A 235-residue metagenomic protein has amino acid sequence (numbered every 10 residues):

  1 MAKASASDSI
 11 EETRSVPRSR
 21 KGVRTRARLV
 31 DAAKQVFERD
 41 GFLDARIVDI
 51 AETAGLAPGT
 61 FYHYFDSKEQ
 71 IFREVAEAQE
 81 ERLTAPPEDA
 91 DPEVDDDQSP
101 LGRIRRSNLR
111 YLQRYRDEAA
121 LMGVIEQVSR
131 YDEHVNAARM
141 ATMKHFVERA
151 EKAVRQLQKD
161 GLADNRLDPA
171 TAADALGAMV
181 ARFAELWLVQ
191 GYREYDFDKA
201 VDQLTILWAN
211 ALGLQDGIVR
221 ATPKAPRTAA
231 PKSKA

Functional and structural regions predicted by a protein language model:
M1-R18, D31-Q35, D44-R46, A54 (+2 more regions): Short glycine/proline-centered loop/turn elements that form peptide/ligand docking sites
K21-K34, I50-A51, I71, V75-P86 (+1 more regions): Generic hydrophobic, amphipathic alpha-helix propensity
R28, V36-Q70, E74: Helix-turn-helix
R39-L43, E118, D160: Short coil/turn segments at alpha/beta junctions that flank glycine-rich nucleotide-binding fingerprints
E74, E88-D117, P169, A173-L176 (+2 more regions): Hydrophobic alpha-helical connector segments
E81-P87, G102, Q113-D117, G123 (+4 more regions): Amphipathic alpha-helical packing segments from all-alpha helical-bundle domains
G123, N136, Q158-I206, Q215-R227 (+1 more regions): Hydrophobic/aromatic-rich alpha-helical bundle segments in the mid-to-C-terminal region
